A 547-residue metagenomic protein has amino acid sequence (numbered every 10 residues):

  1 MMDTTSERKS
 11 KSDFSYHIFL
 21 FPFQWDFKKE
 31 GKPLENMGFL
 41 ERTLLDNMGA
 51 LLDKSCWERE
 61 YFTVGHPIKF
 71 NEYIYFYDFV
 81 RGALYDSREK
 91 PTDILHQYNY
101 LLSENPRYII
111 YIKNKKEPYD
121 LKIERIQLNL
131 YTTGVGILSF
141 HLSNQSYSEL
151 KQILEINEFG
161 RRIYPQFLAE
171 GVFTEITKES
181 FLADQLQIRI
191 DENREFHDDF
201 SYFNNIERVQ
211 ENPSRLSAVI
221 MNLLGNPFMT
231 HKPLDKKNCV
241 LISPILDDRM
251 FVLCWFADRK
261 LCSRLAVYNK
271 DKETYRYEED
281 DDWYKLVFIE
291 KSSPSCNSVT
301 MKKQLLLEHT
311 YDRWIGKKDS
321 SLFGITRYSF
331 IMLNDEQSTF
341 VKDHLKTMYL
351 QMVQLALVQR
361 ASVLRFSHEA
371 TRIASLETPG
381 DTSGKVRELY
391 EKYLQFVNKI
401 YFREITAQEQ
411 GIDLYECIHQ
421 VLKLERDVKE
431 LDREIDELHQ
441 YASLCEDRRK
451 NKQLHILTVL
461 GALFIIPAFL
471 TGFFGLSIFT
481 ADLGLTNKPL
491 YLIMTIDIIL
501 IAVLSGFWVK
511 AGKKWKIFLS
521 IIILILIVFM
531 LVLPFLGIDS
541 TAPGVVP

Functional and structural regions predicted by a protein language model:
M1-Y277, V546: N-terminal pre-transmembrane cytosolic regions of membrane proteins
D3, E7-S12, E425-R426, E430-P547: Hydrophobic alpha-helical transmembrane segments and their immediately adjacent juxtamembrane loops
G31, G49, Q187, A266 (+7 more regions): Short, flexible coil/linker elements and helix-boundary hinge sites characteristic of intrinsically disordered
S143-Q145, E336, Y401: An acidic- and aromatic-residue-enriched active-site/binding cleft used to recognize and process polar
S146-I163, L364, H368, S375-T382 (+1 more regions): Intrinsic-disorder/low-complexity, polar/charged segments
M250-S375: N-terminal extramembrane/targeting module of integral membrane proteins
L345-G484: Membrane-associated alpha-helical segments
